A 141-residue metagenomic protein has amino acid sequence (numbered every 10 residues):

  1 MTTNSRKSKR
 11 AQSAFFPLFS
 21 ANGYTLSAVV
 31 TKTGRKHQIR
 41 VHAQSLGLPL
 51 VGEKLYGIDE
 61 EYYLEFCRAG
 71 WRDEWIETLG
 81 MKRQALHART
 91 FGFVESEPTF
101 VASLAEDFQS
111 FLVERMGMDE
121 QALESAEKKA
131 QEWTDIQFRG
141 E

Functional and structural regions predicted by a protein language model:
M1-L26, V41-A43, G52-L55, E60 (+1 more regions): Glycine- and acidic-residue-rich catalytic/RNA-contacting loop of pseudouridine synthases
L26-S27, F100: Hydrophobic core segments of beta-strands in well-ordered, beta-rich domains
V30: Polynucleotide-recognition surfaces of large bacterial nucleic-acid defense/processing enzymes
H37-I39: Short, well-structured beta-strand segments within conserved domains
H42-E141: Pseudouridine synthases involved in rRNA/tRNA modification
